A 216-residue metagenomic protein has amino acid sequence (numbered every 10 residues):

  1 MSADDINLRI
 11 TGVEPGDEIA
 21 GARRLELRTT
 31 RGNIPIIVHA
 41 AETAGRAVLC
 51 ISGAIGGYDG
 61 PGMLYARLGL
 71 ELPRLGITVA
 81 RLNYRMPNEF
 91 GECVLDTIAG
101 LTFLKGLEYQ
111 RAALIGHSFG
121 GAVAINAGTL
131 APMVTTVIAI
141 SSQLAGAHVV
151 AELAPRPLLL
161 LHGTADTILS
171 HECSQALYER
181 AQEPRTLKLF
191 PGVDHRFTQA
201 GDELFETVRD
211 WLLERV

Functional and structural regions predicted by a protein language model:
M1-T43: N-terminal cap/lid segment of alpha/beta-hydrolase-fold proteins
R31-N33, A41-R74, R81: Short, surface-exposed "cap/lid" segments of acyl-processing enzymes
L64, N88-L107: Alpha/beta-hydrolase active-site loop
A99-R156: Primarily recognizes the serine-hydrolase "nucleophile elbow" in alpha/beta-hydrolase and SGNH/GDSL folds
L153-A154, L159-H162, D166: Short beta-strand/loop motif that positions the catalytic acidic residue of the alpha/beta-hydrolase fold
A165-L169, R196: Acidic catalytic loop of the alpha/beta-hydrolase fold
S170-E179: Short alpha-helix in the alpha/beta-hydrolase fold that links the catalytic acid
V193-F205: Catalytic histidine-centered segment of alpha/beta-hydrolase-like enzymes
